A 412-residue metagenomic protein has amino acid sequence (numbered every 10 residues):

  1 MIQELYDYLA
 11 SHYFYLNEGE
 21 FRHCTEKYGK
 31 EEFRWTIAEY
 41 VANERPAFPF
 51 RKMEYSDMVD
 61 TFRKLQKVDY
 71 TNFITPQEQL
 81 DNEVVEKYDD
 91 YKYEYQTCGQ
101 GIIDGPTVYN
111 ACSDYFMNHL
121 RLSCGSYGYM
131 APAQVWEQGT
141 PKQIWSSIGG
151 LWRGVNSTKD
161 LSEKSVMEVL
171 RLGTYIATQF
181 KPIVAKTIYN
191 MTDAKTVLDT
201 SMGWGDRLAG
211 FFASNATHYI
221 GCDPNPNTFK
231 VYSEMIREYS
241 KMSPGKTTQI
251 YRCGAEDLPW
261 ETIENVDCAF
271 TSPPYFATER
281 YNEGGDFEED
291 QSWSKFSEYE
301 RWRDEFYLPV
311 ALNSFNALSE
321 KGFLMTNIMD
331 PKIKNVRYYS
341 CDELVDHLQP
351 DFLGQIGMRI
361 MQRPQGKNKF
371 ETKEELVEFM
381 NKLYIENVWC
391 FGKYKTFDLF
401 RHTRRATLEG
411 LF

Functional and structural regions predicted by a protein language model:
M1-E83, Y93-I103, R121-F412: Class I S-adenosyl-L-methionine-dependent methyltransferase catalytic core
